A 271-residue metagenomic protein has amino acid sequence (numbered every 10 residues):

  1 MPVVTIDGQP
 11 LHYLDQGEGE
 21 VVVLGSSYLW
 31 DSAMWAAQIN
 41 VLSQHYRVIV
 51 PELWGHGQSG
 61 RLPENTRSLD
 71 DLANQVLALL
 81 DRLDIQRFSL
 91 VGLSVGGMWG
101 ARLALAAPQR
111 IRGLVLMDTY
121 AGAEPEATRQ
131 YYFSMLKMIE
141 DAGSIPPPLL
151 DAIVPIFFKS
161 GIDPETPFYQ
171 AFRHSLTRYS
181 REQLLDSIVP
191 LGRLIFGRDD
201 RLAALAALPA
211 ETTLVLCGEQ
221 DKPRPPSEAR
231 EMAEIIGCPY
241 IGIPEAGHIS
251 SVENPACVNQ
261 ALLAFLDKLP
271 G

Functional and structural regions predicted by a protein language model:
Q9-N65: Conserved HGGG/HGGXW glycine-rich cap/lid loop of the alpha/beta-hydrolase fold
I49-V91, Q260: Active-site loop/oxyanion-hole signature of alpha/beta-hydrolase fold enzymes
G92, G96, G100: Gly/Ala-rich beta-loop-alpha elbow adjacent to hydrolase catalytic centers
L105, R112-S144: Flexible "cap/lid" loop of the alpha/beta hydrolase fold
P125-Q130, I145-A207: Conserved alpha/beta-hydrolase catalytic His-Asp/Glu region
L208-P209, V215-C217: Short beta-strand/loop motif that positions the catalytic acidic residue of the alpha/beta-hydrolase fold
K222-E228: Conserved alpha/beta-hydrolase "acid-adjacent" motif
A246-N259: Catalytic histidine-centered segment of alpha/beta-hydrolase-like enzymes
